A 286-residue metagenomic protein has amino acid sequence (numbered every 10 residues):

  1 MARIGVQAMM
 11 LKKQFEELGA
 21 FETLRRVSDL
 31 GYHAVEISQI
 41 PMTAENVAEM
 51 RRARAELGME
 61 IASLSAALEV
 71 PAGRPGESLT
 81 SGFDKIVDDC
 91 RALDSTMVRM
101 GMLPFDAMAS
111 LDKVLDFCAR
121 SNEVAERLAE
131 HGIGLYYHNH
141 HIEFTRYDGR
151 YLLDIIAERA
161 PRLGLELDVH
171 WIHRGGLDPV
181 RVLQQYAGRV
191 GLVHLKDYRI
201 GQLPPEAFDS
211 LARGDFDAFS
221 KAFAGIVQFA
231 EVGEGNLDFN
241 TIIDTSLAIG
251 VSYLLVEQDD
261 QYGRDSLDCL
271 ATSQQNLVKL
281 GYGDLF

Functional and structural regions predicted by a protein language model:
M1-T96, A129, I133, G164 (+1 more regions): N-terminal pre-domain/capping segments
A8, Q39, L68, M102 (+3 more regions): Residues that line or immediately flank small-molecule/substrate-binding pockets and catalytic motifs
K12-L18, A34-E49, L68-S81, F105-A109 (+5 more regions): Acidic-and-aromatic substrate-binding clefts and catalytic sites of carbohydrate-active enzymes
E36, S63, R99, Y136 (+3 more regions): Conserved beta-strand positions in the central sheet of alpha/beta enzyme cores
P75-L165, R174, Q185, L267-D268: Active-site acidic/histidine proton-transfer and metal-coordination neighborhood in alpha/beta enzyme cores
L128-V232, N236: Acidic/histidine-rich catalytic cores of soluble enzymes
E234-L247: A short, acidic, amphipathic alpha-helical segment used as a generic capping/interface helix at domain edges
Y253-G281: C-terminal/domain-terminus segments
